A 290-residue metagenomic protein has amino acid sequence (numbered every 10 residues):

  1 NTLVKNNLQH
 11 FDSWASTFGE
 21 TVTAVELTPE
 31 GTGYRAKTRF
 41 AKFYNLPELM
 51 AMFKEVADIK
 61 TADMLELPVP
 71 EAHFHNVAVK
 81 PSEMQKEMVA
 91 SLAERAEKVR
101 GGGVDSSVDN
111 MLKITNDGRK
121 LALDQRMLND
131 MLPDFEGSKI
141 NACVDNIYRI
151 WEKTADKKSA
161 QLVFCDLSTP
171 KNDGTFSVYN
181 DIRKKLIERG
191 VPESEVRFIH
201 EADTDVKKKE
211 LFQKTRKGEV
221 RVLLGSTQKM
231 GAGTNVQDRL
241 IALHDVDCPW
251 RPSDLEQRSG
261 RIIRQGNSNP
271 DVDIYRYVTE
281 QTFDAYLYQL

Functional and structural regions predicted by a protein language model:
N1, C165, V246: Active-site flanking residues adjacent to catalytic metal/cofactor-binding acidic residues
N1, E94, F176-I182, F212 (+3 more regions): Short, glycine/charged-enriched secondary-structure capping and boundary segments
T2-K5, G19, E152, C248 (+2 more regions): Hydrophobic/aromatic-lined pockets within catalytic cores
T2-P133, R149, I274-L290: Inter-lobe coupling linker of SF2 helicases/translocases
N7-H10, L167, R251: Alpha-helix N-cap recognition
F43-L46, G137, N172-F176, P249-P252 (+1 more regions): Short, solvent-exposed loop/helix junctions and linker helices that flank or host conserved functional motifs
L67-M230: Conserved Helicase C-terminal RecA-like lobe
I187, V191-Y286: Conserved RecA-like P-loop NTPase helicase motor core
